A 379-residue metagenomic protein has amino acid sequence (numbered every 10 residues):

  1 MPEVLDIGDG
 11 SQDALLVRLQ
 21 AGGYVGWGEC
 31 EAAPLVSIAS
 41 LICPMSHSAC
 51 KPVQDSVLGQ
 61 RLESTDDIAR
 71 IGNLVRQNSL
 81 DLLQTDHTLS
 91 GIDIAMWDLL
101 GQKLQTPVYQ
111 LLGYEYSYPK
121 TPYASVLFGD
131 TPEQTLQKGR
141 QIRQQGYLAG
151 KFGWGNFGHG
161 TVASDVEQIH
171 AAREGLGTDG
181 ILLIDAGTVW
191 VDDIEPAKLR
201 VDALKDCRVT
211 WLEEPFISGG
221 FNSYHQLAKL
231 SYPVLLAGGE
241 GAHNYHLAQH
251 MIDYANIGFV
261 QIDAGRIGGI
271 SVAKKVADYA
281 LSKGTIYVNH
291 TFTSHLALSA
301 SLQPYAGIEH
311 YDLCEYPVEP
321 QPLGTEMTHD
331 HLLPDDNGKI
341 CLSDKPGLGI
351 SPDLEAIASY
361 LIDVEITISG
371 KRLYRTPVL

Functional and structural regions predicted by a protein language model:
M1-I38, E319-M327, T376-L379: Structured beta-strand/loop patches that form or line metal/cofactor-binding pockets in enzymes
L19-Q20, V25-K103: Metal- or metallocofactor-binding catalytic centers and their adjacent structured scaffolds across diverse enzyme
G23, I92, Q105, G150 (+5 more regions): Conserved, mostly hydrophobic/aromatic
H87, D93-G129: Glycine-rich, aromatic-flanked loop segments that form ligand/cofactor-binding clefts across common enzyme folds
Y118-Q226, L230-S231: Metal-dependent enolase-superfamily TIM-barrel catalytic cores that perform enediolate-based chemistry
R208, G219-G238, A242-K339, S343-L348: Shared catalytic-loop signature of beta/alpha-barrel
L348-L379: Extended hydrophobic packing segments that form well-structured cores
